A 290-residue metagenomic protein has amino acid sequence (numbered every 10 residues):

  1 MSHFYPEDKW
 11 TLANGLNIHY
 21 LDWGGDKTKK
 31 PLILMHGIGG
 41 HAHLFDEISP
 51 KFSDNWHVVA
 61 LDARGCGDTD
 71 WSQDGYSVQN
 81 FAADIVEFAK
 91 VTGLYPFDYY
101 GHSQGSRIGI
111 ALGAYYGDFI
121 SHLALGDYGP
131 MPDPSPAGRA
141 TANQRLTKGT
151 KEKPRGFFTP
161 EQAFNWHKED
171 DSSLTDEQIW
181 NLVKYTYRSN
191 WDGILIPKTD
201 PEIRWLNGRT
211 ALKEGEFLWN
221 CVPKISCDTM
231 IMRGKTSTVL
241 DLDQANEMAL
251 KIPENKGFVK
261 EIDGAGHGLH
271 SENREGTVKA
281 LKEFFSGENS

Functional and structural regions predicted by a protein language model:
M1-L32, D54-W56, L94-Y95, F258 (+1 more regions): Alpha/beta-hydrolase fold catalytic core
T11-L16, L21, K27, D46-P50 (+2 more regions): Active-site loop/oxyanion-hole signature of alpha/beta-hydrolase fold enzymes
G37-G40, S103: Active-site glycine-rich loops that stabilize anionic/oxyanionic intermediates across multiple enzyme folds
S106-G117, L123: Short glycine-enriched nucleophile-adjacent loop and the immediately C-terminal alpha-helix near the catalytic center
S121-P160: Flexible "cap/lid" loop of the alpha/beta hydrolase fold
E161-M232: Alpha/beta-hydrolase
W219, K224-A265: Conserved loop-alpha-helix segment in the C-terminal half of the alpha/beta-hydrolase fold that carries the catalytic
A265-R274: Catalytic histidine-centered segment of alpha/beta-hydrolase-like enzymes
